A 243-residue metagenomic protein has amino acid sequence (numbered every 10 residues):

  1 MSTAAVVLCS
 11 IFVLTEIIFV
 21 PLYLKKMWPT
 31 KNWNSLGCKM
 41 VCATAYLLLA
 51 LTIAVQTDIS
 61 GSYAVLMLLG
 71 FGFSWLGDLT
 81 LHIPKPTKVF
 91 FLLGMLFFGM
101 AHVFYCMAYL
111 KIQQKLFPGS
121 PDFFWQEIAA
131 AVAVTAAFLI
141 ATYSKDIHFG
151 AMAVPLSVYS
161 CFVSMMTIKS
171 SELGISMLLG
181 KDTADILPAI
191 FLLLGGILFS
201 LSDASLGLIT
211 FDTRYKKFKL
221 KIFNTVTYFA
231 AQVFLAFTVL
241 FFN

Functional and structural regions predicted by a protein language model:
M1-N243: Polytopic alpha-helical membrane-helix bundles and their juxtamembrane interface segments in multi-pass membrane
